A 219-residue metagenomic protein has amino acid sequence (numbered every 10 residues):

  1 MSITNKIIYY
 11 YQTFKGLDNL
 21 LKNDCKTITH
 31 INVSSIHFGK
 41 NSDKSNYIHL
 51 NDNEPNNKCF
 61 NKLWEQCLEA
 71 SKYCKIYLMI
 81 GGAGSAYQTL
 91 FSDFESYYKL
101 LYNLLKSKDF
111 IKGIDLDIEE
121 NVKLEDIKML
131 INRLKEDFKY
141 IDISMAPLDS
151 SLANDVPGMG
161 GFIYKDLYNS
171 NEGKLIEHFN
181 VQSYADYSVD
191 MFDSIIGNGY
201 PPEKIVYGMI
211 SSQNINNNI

Functional and structural regions predicted by a protein language model:
S2-I219: Chitinase-like catalytic core of GlcNAc-active glycosidases
